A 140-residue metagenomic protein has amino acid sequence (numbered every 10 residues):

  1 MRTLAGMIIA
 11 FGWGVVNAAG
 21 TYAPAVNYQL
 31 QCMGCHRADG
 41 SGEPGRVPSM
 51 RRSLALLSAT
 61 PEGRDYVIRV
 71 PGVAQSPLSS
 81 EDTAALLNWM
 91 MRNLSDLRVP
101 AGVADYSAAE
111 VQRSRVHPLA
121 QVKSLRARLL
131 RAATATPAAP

Functional and structural regions predicted by a protein language model:
T3-G14: Bacterial N-terminal signal peptides
M7-I8, G42, L57, R113 (+1 more regions): A broad, structure-centric signal for solvent-exposed, well-ordered loop/edge residues that line or flank functional
G14-G20: Sec/Tat signal peptide C-region and signal peptidase I cleavage site
G20-S41, A59, R64-D65: Sequence/structural segment immediately N-terminal to covalent heme-attachment motifs in c-type and related
H36-D39, L54, V70-A74, M90-L94 (+2 more regions): Sec/Tat-exported extracytoplasmic proteins
S41-S76: Gly/Gly-Pro-rich "capping" loops immediately C-terminal to redox-active cysteine motifs in periplasmic/lumenal
T60, R64, I68, S80-M91 (+2 more regions): An amphipathic alpha-helix signature
E81, R92-P140: Flexible coil segments in periplasmic/lumen-exposed cytochrome c-class electron-transfer proteins
